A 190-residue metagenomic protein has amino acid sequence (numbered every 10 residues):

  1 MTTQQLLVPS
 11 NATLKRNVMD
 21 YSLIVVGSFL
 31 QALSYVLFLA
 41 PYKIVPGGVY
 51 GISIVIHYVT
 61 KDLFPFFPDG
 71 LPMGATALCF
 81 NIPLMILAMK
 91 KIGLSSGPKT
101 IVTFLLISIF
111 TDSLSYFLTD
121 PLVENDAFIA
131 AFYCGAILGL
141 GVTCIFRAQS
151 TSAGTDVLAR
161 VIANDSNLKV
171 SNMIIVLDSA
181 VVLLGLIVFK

Functional and structural regions predicted by a protein language model:
T2-K190: Core subunits and conserved enzymes of cellular information-processing and envelope-translocation systems across
